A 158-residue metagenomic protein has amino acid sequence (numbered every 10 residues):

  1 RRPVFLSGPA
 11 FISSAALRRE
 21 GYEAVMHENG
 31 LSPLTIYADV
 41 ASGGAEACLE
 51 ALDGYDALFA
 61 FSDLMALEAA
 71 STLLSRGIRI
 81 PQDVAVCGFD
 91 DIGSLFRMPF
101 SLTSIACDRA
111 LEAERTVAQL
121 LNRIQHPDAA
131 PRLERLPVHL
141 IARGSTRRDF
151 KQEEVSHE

Functional and structural regions predicted by a protein language model:
R1-E158: Bacterial carbohydrate/catabolite-sensing allosteric modules
